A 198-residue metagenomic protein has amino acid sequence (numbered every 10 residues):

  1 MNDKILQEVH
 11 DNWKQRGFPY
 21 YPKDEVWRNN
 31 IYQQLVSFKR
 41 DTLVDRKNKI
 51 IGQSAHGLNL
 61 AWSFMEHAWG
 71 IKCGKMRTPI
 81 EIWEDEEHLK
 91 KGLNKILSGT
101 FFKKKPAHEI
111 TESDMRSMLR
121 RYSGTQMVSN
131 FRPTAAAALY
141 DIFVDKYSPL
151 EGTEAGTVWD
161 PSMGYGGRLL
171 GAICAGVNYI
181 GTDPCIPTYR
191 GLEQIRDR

Functional and structural regions predicted by a protein language model:
M1-I51, A55-G57, C73-R198: Class I S-adenosyl-L-methionine-dependent methyltransferase catalytic core
